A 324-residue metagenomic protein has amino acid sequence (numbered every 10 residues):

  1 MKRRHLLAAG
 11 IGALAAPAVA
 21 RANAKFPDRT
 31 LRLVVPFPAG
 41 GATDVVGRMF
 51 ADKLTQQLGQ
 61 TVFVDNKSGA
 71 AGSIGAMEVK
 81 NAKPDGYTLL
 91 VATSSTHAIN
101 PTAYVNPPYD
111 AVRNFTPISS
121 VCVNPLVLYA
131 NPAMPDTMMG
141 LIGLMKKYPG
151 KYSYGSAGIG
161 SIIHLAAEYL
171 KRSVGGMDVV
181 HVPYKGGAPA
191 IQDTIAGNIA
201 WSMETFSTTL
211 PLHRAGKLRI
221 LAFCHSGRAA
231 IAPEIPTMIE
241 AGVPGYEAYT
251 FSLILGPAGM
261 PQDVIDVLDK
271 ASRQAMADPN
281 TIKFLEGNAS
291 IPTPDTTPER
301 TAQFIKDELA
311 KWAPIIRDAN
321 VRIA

Functional and structural regions predicted by a protein language model:
H5-A22: N-terminal export signals
A22-V112, K151, G175-A200, D295 (+1 more regions): N-terminal (or domain-start) structured segment
D28-T30, D263-A324: An extracytoplasmic/periplasmic, membrane-proximal ligand-sensing/linker region
A51, T55, G59, K80-P84 (+9 more regions): Sec-exported extracytoplasmic/periplasmic mature domains
N81-Y87, T102-P189, M238, F251-F284: Hinge/capping helix and adjacent helix->loop/strand transition within the periplasmic-binding protein
S94-S95, V123, A133, F206-S207 (+1 more regions): Solvent-exposed coil/turn segments that connect beta secondary-structure elements in extracytoplasmic/periplasmic
T137, T209-D278, D307-A310: C-terminal lobe and pocket-closing loops of periplasmic/extracytoplasmic Venus-flytrap solute-binding proteins
